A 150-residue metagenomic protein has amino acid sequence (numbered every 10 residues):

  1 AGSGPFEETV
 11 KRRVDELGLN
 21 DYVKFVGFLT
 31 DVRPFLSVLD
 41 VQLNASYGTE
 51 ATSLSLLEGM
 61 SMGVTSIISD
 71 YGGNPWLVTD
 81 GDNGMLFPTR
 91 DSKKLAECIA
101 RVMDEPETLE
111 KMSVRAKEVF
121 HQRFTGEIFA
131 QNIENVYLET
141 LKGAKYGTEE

Functional and structural regions predicted by a protein language model:
A1-N20, T108: Short, structured helix-loop element that forms part of the nucleotide-activated donor/catalytic region
F6-T9, N20-L29, F35, M85-L86: Active-site donor-binding acidic/aromatic loop of nucleotide-activated sugar and phosphosugar transferases involved
R12, Y22, K94, R101 (+2 more regions): A short, well-ordered alpha-helix in the C-terminal region of glycosyltransferases
Y22, S37-A51, V64: Acidic donor-binding loop of glycosyltransferase active sites
R33, A51-S61, P75-W76, D82: Short alpha-helical segment that forms part of, or immediately flanks, the ligand-binding pocket in carbohydrate-active
T65-I68, V78: Short hydrophobic beta-strand element within catalytic cores of glycosyltransferases and related nucleotide-activated
T79-G81, M85-S92, R101-P106: Conserved acidic donor-binding segment of nucleotide-sugar-dependent glycosyltransferases
G126-E150: C-terminal alpha-helical cap of glycosyltransferases
